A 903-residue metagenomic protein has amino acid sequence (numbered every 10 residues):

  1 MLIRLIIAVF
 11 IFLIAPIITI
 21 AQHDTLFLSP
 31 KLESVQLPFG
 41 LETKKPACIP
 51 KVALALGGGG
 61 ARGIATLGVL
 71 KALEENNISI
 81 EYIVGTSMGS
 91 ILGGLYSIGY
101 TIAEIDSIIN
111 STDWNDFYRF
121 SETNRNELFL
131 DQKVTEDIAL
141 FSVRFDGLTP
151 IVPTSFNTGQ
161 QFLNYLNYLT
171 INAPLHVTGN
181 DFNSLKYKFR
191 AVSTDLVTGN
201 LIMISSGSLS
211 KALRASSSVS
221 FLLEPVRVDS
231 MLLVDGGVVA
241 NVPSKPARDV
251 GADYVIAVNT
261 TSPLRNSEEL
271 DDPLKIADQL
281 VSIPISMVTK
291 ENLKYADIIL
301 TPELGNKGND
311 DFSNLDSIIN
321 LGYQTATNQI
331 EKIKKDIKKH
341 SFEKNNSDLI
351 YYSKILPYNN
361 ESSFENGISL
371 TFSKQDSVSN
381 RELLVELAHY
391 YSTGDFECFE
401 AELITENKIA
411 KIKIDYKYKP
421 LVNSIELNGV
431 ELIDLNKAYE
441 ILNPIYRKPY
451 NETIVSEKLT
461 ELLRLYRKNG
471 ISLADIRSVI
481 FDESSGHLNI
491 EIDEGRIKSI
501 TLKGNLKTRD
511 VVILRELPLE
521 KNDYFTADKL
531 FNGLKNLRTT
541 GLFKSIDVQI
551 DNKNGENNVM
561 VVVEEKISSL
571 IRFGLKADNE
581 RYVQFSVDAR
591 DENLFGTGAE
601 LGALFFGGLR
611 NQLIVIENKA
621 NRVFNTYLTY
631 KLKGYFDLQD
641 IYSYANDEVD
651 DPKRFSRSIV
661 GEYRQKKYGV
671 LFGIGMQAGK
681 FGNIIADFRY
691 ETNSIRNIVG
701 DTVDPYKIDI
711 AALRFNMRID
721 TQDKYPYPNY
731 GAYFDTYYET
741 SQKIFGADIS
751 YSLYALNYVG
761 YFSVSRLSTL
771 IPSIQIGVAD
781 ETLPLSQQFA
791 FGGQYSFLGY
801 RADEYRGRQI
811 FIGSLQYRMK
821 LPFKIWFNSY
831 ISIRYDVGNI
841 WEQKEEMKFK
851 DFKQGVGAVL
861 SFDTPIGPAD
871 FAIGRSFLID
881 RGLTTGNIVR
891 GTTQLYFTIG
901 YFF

Functional and structural regions predicted by a protein language model:
M1-F27, N309, Q329: Bacterial Sec-dependent N-terminal signal peptides
Q22-T86, G94-E406, Y416-N423, P444 (+1 more regions): Patatin-like phospholipase
I49-K51, I64, I78, I83 (+21 more regions): Extracytoplasmic
A53-A55, V84, L95, I108 (+24 more regions): Soluble periplasmic/extracytoplasmic beta-strand elements of cell-envelope proteins
Q324-N579, D588, G602-R622, S752-Y754 (+1 more regions): Periplasmic polypeptide-binding modules associated with outer-membrane biogenesis and secretion
S424, N428-E440, T453, E461-L463 (+9 more regions): Gram-negative/organellar outer-membrane beta-barrel architecture
I710-S829, I833-V837, W841-Q843, T884-R890 (+1 more regions): C-terminal outer-membrane beta-barrel translocator/porin domains of Gram-negative envelope proteins and their
K848-D851: C-terminal soluble interaction/assembly domains
